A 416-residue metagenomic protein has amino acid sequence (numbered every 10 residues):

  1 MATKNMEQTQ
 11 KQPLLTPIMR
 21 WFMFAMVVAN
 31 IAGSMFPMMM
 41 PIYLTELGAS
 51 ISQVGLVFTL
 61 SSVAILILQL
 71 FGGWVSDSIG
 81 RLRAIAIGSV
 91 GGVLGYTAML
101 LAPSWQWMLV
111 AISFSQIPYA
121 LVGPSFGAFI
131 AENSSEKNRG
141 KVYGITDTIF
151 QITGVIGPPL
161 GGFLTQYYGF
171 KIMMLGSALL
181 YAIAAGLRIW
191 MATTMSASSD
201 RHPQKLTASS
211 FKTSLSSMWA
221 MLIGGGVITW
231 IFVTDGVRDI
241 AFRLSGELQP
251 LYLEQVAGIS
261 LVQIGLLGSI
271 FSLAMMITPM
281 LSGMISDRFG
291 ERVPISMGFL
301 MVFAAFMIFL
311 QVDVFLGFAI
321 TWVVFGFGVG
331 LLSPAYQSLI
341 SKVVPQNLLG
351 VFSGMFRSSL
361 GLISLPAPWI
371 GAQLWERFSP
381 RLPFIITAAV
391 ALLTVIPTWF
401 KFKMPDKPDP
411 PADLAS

Functional and structural regions predicted by a protein language model:
A2-T16, M195-W230, S416: Juxtamembrane intracellular "pre-TM" segments in multi-pass secondary transporters
M39-S52, E247-V262: Short amphipathic helix-loop junctions that connect adjacent transmembrane helices in Major Facilitator Superfamily/SLC
L44, V75-S76, F163-Y168, L253 (+2 more regions): Interfacial helix-cap and linker-helix signal at transmembrane-aqueous boundaries of multi-pass secondary transporters
S62-L70, G154-V155, S272-M276, M280 (+1 more regions): Residue-level signature of mid-helix packing/kink "hotspots" within the transmembrane helices of 12-pass Major
L68-G80, T278-G290, W375: Helix-to-loop junctions at the C-terminal end of transmembrane segments in multipass secondary transporters
R83-T97, A178, V293-I308: Structural signature of the two symmetry-related core transmembrane helices
S113-F150: Cytoplasmic helix-loop-helix junction between adjacent transmembrane helices in 12-TM secondary transporters
L179-D200, T394-F402: C-terminal membrane-cytosol helix-exit motif in multi-pass small-molecule transporters
